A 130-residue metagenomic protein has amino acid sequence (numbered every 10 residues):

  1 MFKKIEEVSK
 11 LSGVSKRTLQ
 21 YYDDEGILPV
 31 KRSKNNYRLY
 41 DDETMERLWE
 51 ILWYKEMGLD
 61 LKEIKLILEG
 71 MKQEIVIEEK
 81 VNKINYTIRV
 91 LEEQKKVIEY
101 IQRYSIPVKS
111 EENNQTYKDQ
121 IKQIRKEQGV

Functional and structural regions predicted by a protein language model:
M1-L66: Basic helix-turn-helix/winged-helix DNA-binding cores and closely related short helical interaction motifs
L52, K65-I124: Short, charged amphipathic alpha-helical surface segments
